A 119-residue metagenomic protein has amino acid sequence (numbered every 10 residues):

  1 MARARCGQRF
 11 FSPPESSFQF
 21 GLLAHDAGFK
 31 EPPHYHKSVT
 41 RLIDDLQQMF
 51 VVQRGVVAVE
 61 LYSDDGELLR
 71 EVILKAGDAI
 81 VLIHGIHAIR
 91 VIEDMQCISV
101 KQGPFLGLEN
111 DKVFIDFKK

Functional and structural regions predicted by a protein language model:
M1-A24, F117: A short, N-terminal "cap"/entry segment at the start of jelly-roll beta-barrel domains of the cupin/DSBH fold
L22-D44: Conserved short histidine dyad/triad with adjacent acidic residue
D26, V52, K75, L82-I83 (+1 more regions): A short, compositionally biased micro-patch
D26-A27, D45-Y62: Glycine- and acidic-residue-biased ligand/ion/polar-headgroup-sensing regions
P33, V59-E60, I80-L82, I86-I92 (+1 more regions): Short beta-strand His + acidic residue motifs that chelate non-heme Fe in jelly-roll/DSBH and cupin folds
S63-H84: Short acidic-glycine-tyrosine-enriched beta hairpin
R90-K119: Double-stranded beta-helix
